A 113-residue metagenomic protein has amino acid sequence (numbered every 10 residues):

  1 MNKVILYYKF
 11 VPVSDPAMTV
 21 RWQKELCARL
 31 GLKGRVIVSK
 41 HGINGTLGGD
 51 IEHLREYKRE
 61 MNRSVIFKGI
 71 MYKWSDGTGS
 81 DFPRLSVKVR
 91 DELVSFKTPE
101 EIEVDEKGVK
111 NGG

Functional and structural regions predicted by a protein language model:
M1-G113: Cytosolic catalytic domains that perform sulfur/thiol-centered chemistry
